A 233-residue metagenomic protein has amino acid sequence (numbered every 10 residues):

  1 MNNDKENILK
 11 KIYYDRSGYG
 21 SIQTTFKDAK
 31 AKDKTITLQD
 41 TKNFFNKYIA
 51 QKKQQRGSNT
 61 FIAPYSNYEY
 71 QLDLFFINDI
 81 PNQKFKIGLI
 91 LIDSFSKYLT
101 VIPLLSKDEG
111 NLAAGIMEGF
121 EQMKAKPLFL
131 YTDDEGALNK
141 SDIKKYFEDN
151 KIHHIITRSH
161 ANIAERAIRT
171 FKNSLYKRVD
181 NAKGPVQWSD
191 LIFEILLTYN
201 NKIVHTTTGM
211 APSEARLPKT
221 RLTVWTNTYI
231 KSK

Functional and structural regions predicted by a protein language model:
M1-S96, E121-K126, G136, V224-K233: RNase H-like DDE catalytic core and adjacent DNA/metal-binding regions of integrase/transposase superfamily proteins
N7, T24, D40, N111-E118 (+5 more regions): Acidic, Ser/Thr-rich intrinsically disordered and amphipathic helical segments
K34, N46, A50, E109 (+8 more regions): Short amphipathic alpha-helices and their capping/turn residues within compact interaction modules
D40-T41, V179-S232: Charged, gly/pro-enriched flexible loop segments at helix/strand junctions
I80-K86, M117, E121-F129, E148-N150 (+1 more regions): Charged DNA-binding/catalytic regions of mobile-element recombinases
V101-K124: Active-site beta-loop-alpha junctions of metal-dependent nucleic acid enzymes, especially the RNase H-like/DDE
K107, M123-K140: Acidic/histidine-rich, metal-coordinating catalytic segments
T132-D134, L138-E148, H154-Y176, Q187-F193: RNase H-like two-metal-ion nuclease catalytic core shared by retroviral integrases and related mobile-element nucleases
